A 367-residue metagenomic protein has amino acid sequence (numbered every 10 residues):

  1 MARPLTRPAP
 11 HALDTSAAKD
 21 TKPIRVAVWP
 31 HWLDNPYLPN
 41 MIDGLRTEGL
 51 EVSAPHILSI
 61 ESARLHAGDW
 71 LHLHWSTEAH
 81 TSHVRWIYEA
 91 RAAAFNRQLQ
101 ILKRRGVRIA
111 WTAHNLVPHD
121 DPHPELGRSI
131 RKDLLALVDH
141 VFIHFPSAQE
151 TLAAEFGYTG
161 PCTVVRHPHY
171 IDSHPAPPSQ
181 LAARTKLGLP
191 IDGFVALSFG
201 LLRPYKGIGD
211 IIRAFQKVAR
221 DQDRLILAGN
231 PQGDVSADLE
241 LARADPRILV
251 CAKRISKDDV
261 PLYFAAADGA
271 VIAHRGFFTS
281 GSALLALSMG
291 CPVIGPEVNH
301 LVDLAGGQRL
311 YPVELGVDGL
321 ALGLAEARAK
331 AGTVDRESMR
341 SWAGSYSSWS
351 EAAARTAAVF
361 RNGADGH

Functional and structural regions predicted by a protein language model:
A136-P175: Donor nucleotide-sugar binding/catalytic pocket of nucleotide-sugar-dependent glycosyltransferases
P175-L189: A short helix/loop element that forms part of the nucleotide-sugar donor recognition site in Leloir-type
P190-K206, I212-F215: Conserved donor-binding/catalytic core segment of Leloir-type glycosyltransferases
F199, R224-A237, K253: Glycosyltransferase donor-sugar binding loop
S236-P261: Nucleotide-activated donor-binding/catalytic signature segment of Leloir-type glycosyltransferases, i.e., the conserved
L262-F278, S288-C291: Acidic donor-binding loop of glycosyltransferase active sites
R309-D318, L324-G332: Conserved acidic donor-binding segment of nucleotide-sugar-dependent glycosyltransferases
A331-R361: A charged, aromatic-enriched C-terminal amphipathic alpha-helix characteristic of glycosyltransferases across folds
